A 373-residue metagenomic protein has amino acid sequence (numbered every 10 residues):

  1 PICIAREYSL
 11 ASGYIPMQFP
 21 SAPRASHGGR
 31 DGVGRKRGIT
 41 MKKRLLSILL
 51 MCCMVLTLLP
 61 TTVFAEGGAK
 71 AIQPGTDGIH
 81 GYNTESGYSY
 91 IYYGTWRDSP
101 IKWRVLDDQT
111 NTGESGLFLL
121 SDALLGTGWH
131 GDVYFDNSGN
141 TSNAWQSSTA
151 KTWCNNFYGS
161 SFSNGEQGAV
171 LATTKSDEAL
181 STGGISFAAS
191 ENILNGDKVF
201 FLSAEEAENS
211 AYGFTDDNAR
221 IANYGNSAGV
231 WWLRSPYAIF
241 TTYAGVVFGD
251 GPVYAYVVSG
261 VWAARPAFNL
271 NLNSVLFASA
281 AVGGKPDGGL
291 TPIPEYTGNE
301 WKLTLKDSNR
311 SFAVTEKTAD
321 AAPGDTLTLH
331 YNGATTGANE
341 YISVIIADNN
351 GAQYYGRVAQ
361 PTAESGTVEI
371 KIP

Functional and structural regions predicted by a protein language model:
P1-T40: Short, Lys/Arg-enriched N-terminal segments with co-localized hydrophobic residues within the first ~10-30 amino acids
I2, D31, M51-C52, W153: The N-terminal extracellular segments of secreted preproproteins, especially immediately downstream of signal
Q18, C52-V55: Position-driven detector of the extreme protein N-terminus
I39-L49: Bacterial N-terminal signal peptides that target proteins for export
L56-F64: C-terminal segment of classical bacterial N-terminal signal peptides
G67-P373: Collagenous Gly-X-Y triple-helix signature in extracellular proteins
